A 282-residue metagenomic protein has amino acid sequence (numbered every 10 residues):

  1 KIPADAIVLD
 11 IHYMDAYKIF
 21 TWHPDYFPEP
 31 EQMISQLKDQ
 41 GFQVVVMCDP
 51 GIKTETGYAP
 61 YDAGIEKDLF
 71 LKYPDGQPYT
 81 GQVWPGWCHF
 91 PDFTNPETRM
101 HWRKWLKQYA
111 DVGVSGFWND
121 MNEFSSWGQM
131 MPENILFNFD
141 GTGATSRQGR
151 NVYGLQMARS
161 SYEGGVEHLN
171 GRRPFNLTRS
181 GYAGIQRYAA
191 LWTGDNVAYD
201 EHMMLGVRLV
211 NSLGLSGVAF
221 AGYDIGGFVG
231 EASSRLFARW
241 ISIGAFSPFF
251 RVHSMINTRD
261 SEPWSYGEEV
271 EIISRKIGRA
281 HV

Functional and structural regions predicted by a protein language model:
K1-H281: Catalytic-domain carbohydrate-binding cleft regions of carbohydrate-active enzymes
